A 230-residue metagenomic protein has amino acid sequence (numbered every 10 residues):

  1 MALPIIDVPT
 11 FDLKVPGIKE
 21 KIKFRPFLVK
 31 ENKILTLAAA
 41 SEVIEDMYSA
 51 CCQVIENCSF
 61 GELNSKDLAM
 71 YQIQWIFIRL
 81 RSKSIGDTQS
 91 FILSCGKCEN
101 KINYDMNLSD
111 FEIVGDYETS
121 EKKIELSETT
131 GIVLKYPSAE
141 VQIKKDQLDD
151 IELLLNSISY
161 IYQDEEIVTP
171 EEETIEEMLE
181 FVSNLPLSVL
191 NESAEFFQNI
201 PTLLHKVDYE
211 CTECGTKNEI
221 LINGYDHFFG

Functional and structural regions predicted by a protein language model:
M1-G230: Long C-terminal interaction/binding lobes of large macromolecular proteins
